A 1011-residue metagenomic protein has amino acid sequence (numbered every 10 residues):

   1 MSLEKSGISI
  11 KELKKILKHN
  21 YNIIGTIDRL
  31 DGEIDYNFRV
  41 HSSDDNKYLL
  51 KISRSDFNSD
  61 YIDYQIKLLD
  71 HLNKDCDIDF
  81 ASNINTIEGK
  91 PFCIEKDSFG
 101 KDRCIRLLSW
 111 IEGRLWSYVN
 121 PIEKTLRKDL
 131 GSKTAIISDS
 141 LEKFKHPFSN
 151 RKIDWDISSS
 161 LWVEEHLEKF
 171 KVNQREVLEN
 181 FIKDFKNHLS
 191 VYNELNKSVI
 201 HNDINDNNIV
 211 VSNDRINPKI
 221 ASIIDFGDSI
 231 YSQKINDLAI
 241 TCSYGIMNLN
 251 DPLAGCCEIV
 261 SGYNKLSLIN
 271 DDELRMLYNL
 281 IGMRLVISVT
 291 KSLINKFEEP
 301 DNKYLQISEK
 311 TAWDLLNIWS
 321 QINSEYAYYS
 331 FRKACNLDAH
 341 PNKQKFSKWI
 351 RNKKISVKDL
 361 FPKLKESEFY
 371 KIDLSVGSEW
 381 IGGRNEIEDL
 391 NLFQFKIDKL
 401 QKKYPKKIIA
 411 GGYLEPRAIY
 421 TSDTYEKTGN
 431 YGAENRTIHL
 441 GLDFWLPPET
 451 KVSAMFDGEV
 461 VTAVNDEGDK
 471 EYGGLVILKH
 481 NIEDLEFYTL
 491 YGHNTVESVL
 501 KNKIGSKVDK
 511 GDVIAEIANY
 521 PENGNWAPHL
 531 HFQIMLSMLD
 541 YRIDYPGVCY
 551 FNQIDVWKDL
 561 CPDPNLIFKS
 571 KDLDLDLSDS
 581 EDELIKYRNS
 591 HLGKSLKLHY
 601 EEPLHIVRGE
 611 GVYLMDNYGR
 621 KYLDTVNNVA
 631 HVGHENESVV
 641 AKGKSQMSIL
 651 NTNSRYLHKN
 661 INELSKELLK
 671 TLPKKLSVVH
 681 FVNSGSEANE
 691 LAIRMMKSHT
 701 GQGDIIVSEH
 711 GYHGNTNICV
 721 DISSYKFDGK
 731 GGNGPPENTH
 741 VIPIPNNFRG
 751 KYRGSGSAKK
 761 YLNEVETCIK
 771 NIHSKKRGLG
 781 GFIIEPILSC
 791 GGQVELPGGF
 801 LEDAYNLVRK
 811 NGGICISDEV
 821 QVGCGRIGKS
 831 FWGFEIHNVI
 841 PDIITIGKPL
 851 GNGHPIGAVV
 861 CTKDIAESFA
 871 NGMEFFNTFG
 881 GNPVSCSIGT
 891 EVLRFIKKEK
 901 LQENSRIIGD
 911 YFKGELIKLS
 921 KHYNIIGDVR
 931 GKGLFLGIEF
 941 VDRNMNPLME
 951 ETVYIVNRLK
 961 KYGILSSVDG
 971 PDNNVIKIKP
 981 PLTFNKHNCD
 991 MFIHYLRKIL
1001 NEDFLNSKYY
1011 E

Functional and structural regions predicted by a protein language model:
E33-D44, L49-L50, N83, K186-N236: Active-site acidic catalytic loop and adjacent metal/ATP-binding pocket of ATP-dependent phosphoryl transfer enzymes
S43-F144: ATP-binding pocket architecture of kinase catalytic cores
N120-N173, L195-K197, G703-G732: A cross-family kinase active-site recognition segment
K234-L268, G282-P300: Active-site activation/catalytic loop segments of kinase-like enzymes and analogous catalytic loops in related
S288-K343: ATP/Mg2+ or Mg2+-diphosphate-binding catalytic cores that bind nucleotide phosphates or diphosphates via glycine-rich
I355-I381, S506-E522, W526-S578: Acidic, glycine-rich catalytic/binding loops that coordinate metals and/or anionic ligands
A454-S498: Zn2+-dependent peptidoglycan hydrolase active-site motif and core
S578-E1011: Conserved N-terminal phosphate-binding loop of PLP-dependent enzymes in the Aspartate aminotransferase
